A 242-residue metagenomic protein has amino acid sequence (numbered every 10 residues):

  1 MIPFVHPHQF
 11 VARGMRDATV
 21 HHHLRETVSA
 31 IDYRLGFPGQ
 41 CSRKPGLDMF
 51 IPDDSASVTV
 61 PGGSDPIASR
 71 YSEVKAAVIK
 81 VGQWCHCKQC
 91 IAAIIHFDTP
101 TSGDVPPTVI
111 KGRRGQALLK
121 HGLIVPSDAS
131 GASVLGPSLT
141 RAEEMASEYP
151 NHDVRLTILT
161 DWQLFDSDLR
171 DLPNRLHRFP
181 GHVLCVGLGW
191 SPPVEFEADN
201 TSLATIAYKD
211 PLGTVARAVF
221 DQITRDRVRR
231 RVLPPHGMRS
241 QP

Functional and structural regions predicted by a protein language model:
M1-F50, D54-S64: Acidic, polar low-complexity linker/tail segments
G39-C41, Q83-C85, E144-N151: Surface-exposed acidic, glycine-flexible loop patches that form ligand/cofactor-binding and adhesion interfaces
P45-G46, A56-A92: …and closely analogous acidic/polar surface helices at protein-protein or active-site interfaces in A-domain-like
P45-L47, Q89, N151-D153, P180: A general structural motif
I51-S55, I94, A142, N151-P173 (+1 more regions): DG-centered beta-turn motif at the end of beta-strands
S102-D104, V109-V154, L164, C185-V194: Von Willebrand factor
P126-A132, W162-D210, A218: VWA/integrin I-like adhesion module and closely mimicked acidic/polar interface patches used
E195-P242: C-terminal helix of von Willebrand factor
